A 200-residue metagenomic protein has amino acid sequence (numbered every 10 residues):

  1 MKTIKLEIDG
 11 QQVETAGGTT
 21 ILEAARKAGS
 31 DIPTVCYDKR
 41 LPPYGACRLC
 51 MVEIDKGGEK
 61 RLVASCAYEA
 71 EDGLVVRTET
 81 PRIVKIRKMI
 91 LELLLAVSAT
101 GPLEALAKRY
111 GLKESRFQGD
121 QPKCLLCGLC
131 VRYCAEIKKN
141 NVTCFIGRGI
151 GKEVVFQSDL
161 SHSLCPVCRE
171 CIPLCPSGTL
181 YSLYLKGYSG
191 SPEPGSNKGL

Functional and structural regions predicted by a protein language model:
K2-L6: Short structural boundary motif marking the start of a folded domain
I8-Q11: Short strand-turn-strand beta-turns centered on an Asx-Gly dipeptide
V13-L62, E71-D72, K85: N-terminal cofactor/phosphate-binding cores enriched in small/glycine residues, especially glycine-rich loops such as
V52, G58-C168, P173, G178-L200: Fe-S ferredoxin-like electron-transfer domains and their immediately adjacent linker/connector regions across
